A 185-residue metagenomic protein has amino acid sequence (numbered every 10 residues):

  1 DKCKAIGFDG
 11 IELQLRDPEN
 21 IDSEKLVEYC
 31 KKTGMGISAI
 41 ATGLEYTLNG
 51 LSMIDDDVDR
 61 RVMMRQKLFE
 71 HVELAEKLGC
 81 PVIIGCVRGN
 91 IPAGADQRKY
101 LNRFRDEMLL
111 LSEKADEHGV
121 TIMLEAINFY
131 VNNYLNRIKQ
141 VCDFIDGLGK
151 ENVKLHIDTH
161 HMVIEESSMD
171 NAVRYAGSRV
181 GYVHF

Functional and structural regions predicted by a protein language model:
D1-G7, P81, E117, L135-I157 (+1 more regions): Histidine-acidic metal/acid-base catalytic patches
D1-K77, L109, D116, K150 (+2 more regions): N-terminal pre-domain/capping segments
E12, A39-A41, I83-I84, M123 (+2 more regions): Conserved beta-strand positions in the central sheet of alpha/beta enzyme cores
L13-K25, I91-A93, Y130-L135, H161-S167: Acidic-and-aromatic substrate-binding clefts and catalytic sites of carbohydrate-active enzymes
L26-E28, L44, L101, E125 (+2 more regions): Residue-level signal for the start and early helices of compact helical domains
V27-G36, P92, F129, Y134-R137 (+1 more regions): A short, hydrophobic/aromatic-rich structural module that often spans a beta strand with its adjoining loop
I54-K154: Active-site acidic/histidine proton-transfer and metal-coordination neighborhood in alpha/beta enzyme cores
